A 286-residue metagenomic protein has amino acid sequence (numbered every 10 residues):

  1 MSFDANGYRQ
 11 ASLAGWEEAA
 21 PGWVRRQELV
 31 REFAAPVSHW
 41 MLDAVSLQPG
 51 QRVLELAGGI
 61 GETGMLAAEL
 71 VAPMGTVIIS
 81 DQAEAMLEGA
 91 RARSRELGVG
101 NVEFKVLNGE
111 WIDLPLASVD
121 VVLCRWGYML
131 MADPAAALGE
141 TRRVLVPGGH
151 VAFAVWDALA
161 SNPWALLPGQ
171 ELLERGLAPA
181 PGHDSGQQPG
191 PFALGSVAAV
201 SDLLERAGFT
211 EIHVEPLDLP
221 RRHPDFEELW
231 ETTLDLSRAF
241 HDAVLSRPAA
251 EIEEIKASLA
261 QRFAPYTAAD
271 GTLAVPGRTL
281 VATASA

Functional and structural regions predicted by a protein language model:
S2-S12, G22, R26-Q27, R31-A35 (+6 more regions): Conserved Class I S-adenosyl-L-methionine
V45-L47, V71, L145, T267: A generic alpha-to-beta junction signature in SAM-dependent methyltransferases
R52-I112, V121, A136: Class I SAM-dependent methyltransferase SAM/SAH-binding core
L54, S118-W126, A152: Short SAM/SAH-binding signature in class I
V71, S94, L172, L204 (+2 more regions): Conserved hydrophobic residues forming the short capping helix/wall of the S-adenosyl-L-methionine
D120-A135, D157: A short SAM/SAH-binding and catalytic strip from SAM-dependent methyltransferases
A135-H150: A short glycine-rich, Lys/Arg-flanked "PGG" loop and its adjoining helix->strand segment in the class I
H150-P179: Conserved class I S-adenosyl-L-methionine
